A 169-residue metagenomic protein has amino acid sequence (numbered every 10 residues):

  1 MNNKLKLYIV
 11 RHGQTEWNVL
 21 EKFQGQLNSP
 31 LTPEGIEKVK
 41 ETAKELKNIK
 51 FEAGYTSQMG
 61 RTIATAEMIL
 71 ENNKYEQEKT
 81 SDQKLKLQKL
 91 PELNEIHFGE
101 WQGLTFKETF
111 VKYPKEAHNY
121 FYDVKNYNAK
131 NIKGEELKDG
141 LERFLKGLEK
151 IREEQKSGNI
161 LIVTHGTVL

Functional and structural regions predicted by a protein language model:
N2-Y8: Extreme N-terminal starter segment of soluble prokaryotic enzymes
K4, E16, I63, Y75 (+1 more regions): Active-site-adjacent alpha-helix immediately C-terminal to a catalytic or transition-state-stabilizing loop
G13, G60, L93-N94, Q102 (+2 more regions): Short, flexible active-site-adjacent loop segments at beta-strand->alpha-helix junctions, enriched in small/polar
Q14-M68, K130-L145: Loop-to-helix element that buttresses phosphate recognition and phosphoryl-transfer chemistry
V19-K22, E116-A129: Short, basic/glycine-rich phosphate-binding loops at helix/coil junctions that contact nucleotide phosphates
T42-H118: Phosphate-coordination/substrate-recognition cap region in phosphate-metabolizing enzymes
